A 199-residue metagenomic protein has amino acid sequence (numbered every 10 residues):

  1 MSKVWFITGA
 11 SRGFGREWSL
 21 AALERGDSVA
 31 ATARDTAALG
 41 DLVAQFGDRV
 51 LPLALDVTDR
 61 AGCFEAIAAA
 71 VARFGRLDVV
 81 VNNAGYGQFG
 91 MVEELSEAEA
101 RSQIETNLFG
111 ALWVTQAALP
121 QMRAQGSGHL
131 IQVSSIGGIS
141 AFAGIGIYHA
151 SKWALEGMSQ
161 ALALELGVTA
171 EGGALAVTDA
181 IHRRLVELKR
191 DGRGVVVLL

Functional and structural regions predicted by a protein language model:
S11-R12: Conserved glycine-rich cofactor-binding loop
R25-D41: Conserved glycine-rich Rossmann-like NAD(P)H-binding loop of the short-chain dehydrogenase/reductase
L55-E65, E97: The beta1-alpha1 cofactor-binding region of Rossmann-like NAD(H)/NADP(H)-dependent oxidoreductases
M91-V92, E99-R101: Substrate-binding pocket helix/loop in short-chain dehydrogenase/reductase
T115, S151: Active-site helix of classical SDR
S135: Residue(s) in the substrate-gating loop at a strand-loop-helix junction that position the organic substrate next
V168-R193, L199: SDR active-site lid
